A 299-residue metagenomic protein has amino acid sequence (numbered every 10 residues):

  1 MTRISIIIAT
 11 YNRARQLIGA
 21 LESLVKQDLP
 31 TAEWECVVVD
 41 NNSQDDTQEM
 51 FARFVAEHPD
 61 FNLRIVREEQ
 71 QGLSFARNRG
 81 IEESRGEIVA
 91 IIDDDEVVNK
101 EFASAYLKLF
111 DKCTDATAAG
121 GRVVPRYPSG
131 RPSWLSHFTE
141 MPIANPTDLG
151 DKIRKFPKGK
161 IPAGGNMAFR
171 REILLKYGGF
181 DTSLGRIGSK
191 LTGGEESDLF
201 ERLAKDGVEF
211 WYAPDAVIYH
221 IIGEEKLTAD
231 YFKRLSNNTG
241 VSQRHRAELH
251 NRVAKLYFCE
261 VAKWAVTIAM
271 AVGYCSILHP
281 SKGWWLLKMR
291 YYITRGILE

Functional and structural regions predicted by a protein language model:
R13-Q27: Short, well-formed alpha-helical segments that are part of the catalytic scaffolds of diverse glycosyltransferases
S23, D40-M50, E96: A conserved acidic beta->alpha catalytic loop
E68-S84: Glycine-rich, basic loop-to-helix element that forms the pyrophosphate-binding segment of sugar-nucleotide handling
V89: Short aromatic/hydrophobic "clamp" motif used to bind/position activated sugar donors
E101-L135: Conserved donor NDP-sugar-binding/catalytic core segment of glycosyltransferases
F138-K160: Short, flexible, basic/aromatic active-site loop/helix in glycosyltransferases
G164-F169, I173-G178, L184-A216: A short, conserved alpha-helix in the catalytic core of glycosyltransferases
R234-V241, E248-E299: Non-catalytic, C-terminal membrane-associated alpha-helical segments of glycosyltransferases
